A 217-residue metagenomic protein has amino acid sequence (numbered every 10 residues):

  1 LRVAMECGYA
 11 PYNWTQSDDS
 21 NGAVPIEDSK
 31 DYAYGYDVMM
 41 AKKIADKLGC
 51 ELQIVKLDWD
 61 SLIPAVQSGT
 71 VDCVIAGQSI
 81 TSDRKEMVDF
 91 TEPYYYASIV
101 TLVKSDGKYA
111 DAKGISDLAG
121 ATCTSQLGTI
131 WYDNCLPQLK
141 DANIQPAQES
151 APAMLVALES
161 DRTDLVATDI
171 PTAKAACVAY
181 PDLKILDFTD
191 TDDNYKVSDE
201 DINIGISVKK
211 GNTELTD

Functional and structural regions predicted by a protein language model:
L1-Q78, E86: Extracytoplasmic small-molecule ligand-binding "clamshell" domains of the periplasmic binding protein/Venus flytrap
E6-A10, F90-A112, I206-K209: Hydrophobic/proline-rich hinge and linker segments of small-molecule sensing/allosteric domains, predominantly
W14-D28, A41-C50, T129-S150, L155 (+1 more regions): Ligand-binding cleft/hinge of the Venus flytrap
N21-G22, K104-T122, Q138: Flexible hinge/capping segments at coil-to-helix
Y36-V38, Q53-A65, A110, Q145-S160: Short helix-initiation/N-cap motifs at beta->coil->alpha
I44, V66-Q67, L118, A157-E159: Hydrophobic residues within well-ordered alpha-helices
S61, G77-M87, D133-P137, E159-S160 (+1 more regions): A ligand-binding cleft/hinge motif common to bilobed small-molecule-binding domains
Y96-V103, V178-D217: Periplasmic-binding protein-like
